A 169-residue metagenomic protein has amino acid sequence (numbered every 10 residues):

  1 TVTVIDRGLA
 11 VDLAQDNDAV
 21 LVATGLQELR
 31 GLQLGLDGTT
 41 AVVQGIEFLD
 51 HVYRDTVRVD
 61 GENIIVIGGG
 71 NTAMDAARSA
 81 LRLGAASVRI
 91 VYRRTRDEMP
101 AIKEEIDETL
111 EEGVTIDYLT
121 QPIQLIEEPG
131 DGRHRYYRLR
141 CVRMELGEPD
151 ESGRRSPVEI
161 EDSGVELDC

Functional and structural regions predicted by a protein language model:
T1-R30, I46-Y53, D60, R82-C169: A Rossmann-like FAD-binding core segment of flavoenzymes
V2, A41, I65, G69: Glycine- and other small-residue-rich loops at beta-strand/loop junctions that grip anionic moieties
A23-T24, G38, I67: Short, well-ordered coil/turn residues at beta-beta hairpins and beta-strand->alpha-helix junctions within
L32-L36, A77-S79, K103: Short amphipathic alpha-helical segments
L34-F48: A short, gly/pro- and small-residue-rich
G38, G70, Q121: A generic "binding-loop/recognition-motif" signal
V57-A85: Rossmann-like NAD(P)H-binding beta-loop-alpha module
